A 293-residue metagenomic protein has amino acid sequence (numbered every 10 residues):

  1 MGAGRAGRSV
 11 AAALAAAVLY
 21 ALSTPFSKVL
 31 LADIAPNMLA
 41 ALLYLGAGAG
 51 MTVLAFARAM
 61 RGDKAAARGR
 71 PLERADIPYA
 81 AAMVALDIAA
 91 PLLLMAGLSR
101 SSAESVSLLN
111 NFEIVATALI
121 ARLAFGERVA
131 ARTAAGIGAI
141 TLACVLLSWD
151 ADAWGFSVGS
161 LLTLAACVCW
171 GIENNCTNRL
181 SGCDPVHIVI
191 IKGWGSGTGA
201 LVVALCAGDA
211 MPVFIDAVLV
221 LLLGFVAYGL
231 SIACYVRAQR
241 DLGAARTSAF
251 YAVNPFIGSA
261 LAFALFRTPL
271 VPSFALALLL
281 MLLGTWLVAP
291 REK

Functional and structural regions predicted by a protein language model:
M1-L43, A47, D152-R179: Glycine-/small-residue-enriched transmembrane alpha-helix faces in small-molecule transporters and effluxers
V10-A13, A75-A82, V129-I140, S160 (+2 more regions): Cytoplasmic-side transmembrane-helix entry/capping segments in multi-pass membrane proteins
A15-A17, A40-L42, S105-I114, C176-G197 (+1 more regions): Helix-helix packing/entry segments at the starts of transmembrane helices
L19-T24, A59-V106, N110, L146 (+1 more regions): Specific transmembrane alpha-helical segments of multi-pass solute transporters/efflux pumps, especially DMT/EamA
L30, L39, G97, L123-F125 (+6 more regions): Hydrophobic/aromatic residues within transmembrane alpha-helices of multi-pass small-molecule transporters
D33-A89, A116, I120, C169-E173 (+4 more regions): Transmembrane alpha-helices of multi-pass small-molecule transport proteins
A35-A47, A96-E113, F156-V168, F214-Y228: Structural signature of hydrophobic alpha-helical transmembrane segments
M51, I120, V129-W149, T198-L201 (+3 more regions): Hydrophobic transmembrane alpha-helices of multi-pass small-molecule transport proteins
